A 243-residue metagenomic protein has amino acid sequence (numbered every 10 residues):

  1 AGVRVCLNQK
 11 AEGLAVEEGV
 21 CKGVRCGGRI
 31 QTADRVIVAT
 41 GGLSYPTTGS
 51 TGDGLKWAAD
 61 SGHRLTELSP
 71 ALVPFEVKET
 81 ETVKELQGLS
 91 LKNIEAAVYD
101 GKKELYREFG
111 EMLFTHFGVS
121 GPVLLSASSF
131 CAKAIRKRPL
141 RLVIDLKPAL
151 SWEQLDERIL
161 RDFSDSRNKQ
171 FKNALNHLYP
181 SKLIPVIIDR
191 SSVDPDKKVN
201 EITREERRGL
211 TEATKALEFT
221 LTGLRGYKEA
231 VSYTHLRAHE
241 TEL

Functional and structural regions predicted by a protein language model:
A1-R4, Q9, F114: Conserved N-terminal/central alpha/beta ligand/cofactor-binding core
L7-Q9, S69, R225: Short loop/edge segments at beta-strand edges and connector loops that shape dinucleotide/nucleotide cofactor-binding
L7-V20: A conserved short coil-to-beta-strand element within the FAD-binding core of flavoproteins
Q31-L43, M112-T115: Short hydrophobic core segments
L43-G54: Flavin (primarily FAD) binding-site architecture
H63-S69, V73-K198: An anion/pyrophosphate-binding glycine-rich loop and adjacent beta-alpha core in soluble alpha-beta enzymes
L178-V231: Active-site pocket-lining segment
H235-A238, E242-L243: Single conserved hydrophobic/aromatic residue that forms the stacking wall/gate of nucleotide- or nucleobase-binding
